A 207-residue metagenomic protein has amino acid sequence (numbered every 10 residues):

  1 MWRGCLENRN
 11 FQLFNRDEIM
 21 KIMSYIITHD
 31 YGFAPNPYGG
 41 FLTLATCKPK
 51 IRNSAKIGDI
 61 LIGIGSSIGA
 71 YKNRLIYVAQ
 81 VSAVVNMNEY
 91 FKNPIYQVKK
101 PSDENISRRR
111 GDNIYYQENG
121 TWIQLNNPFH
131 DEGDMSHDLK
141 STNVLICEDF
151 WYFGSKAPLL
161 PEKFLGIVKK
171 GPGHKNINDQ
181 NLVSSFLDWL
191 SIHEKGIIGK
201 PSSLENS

Functional and structural regions predicted by a protein language model:
W2-G4, N15-E18, K48, M87-S207: Contiguous surface segments at macromolecular interaction interfaces
W2-K56, K200-S207: Compositionally biased, charged N-terminal/linker segments
M23, D59, Y77: Residue-level detector of short, conserved catalytic/binding motifs and their immediate flanks
H29-Y31, G65, A83: Residues that form ligand- and interface-recognition hot spots within folded domains
R52-S66: Short coil-to-beta transition motif at edge beta-strands of beta-rich domains
G69-A70: Short consensus segments that form the blades of beta-propeller domains, in both extracellular/periplasmic
R74-V84: Short beta-strand-centered aromatic/proline hotspots
